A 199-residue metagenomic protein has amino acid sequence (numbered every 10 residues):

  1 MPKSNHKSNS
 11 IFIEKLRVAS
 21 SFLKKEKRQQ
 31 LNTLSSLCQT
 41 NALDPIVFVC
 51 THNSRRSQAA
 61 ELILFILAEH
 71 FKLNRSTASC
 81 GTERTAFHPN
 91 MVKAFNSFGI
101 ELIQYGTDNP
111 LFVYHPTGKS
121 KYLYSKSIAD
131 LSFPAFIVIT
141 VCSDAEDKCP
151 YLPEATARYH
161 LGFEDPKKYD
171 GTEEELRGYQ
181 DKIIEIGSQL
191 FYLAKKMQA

Functional and structural regions predicted by a protein language model:
P2-A199: Short polar/charged helix/loop
